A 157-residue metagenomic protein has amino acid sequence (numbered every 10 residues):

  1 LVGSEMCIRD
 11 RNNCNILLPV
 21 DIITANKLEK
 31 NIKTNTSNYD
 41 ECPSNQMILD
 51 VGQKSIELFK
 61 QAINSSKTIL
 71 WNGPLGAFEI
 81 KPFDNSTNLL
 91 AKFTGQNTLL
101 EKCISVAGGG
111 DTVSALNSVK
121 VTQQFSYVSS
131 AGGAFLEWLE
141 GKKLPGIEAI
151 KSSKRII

Functional and structural regions predicted by a protein language model:
L1-I8: Short, small-residue-biased leader/transition segments that mark boundaries at the very start of proteins
R11-C14, Q96-I104: A short helix->loop->beta-strand "cap" motif at the edges of active sites that frequently abuts
C14-T68, P74-D84: Active-site rim loops that border cofactor/substrate pockets in soluble metabolic enzymes
N72-F78, V106-D111, A131-G132: Glycine-rich beta-strand-to-loop/alpha-helix junction loops that act as flexible
F83-K92: Charged helix-capping and loop-helix junction motifs
S114-V121: Catalytic cores of alpha/beta
G132-I157: A charged, well-structured terminal subsegment
